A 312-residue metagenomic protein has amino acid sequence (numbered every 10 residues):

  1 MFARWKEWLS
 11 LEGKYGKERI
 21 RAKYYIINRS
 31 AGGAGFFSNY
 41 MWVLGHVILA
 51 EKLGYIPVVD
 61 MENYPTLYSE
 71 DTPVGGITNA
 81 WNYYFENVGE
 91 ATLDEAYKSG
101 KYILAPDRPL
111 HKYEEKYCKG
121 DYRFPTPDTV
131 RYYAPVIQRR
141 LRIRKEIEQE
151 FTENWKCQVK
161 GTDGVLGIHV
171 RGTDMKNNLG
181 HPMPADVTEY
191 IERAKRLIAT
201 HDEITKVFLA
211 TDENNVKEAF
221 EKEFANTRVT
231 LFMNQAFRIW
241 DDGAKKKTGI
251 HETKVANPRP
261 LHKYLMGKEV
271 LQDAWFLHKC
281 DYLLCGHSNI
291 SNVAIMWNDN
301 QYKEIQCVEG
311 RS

Functional and structural regions predicted by a protein language model:
M1-F2, E269: Short, intrinsically disordered terminal tails adjacent to the first/last structured region
A3-K206, K217: Secretory-pathway glycan-assembly enzymes, especially type II membrane glycosyltransferases that use nucleotide-sugar
E51-N63, C285-G286, W297-S312: Gly/Pro- and small hydrophobic-enriched strand-loop and loop-to-helix capping segments that sit at the rims
K52, I191-A194, F232-A236, V308-R311: Glycine-rich loops and low-complexity Gly/Arg-rich segments that provide flexible linkers or classic glycine-based
R171, D212, E309-G310: Cofactor-binding loop segments of dinucleotide-utilizing enzymes, especially the Rossmann-like FAD- and NAD(P)+-binding
T205-Y302, Q306: Donor-binding and catalytic core of enzymes assembling or modifying cell-surface/extracellular glycoconjugates
